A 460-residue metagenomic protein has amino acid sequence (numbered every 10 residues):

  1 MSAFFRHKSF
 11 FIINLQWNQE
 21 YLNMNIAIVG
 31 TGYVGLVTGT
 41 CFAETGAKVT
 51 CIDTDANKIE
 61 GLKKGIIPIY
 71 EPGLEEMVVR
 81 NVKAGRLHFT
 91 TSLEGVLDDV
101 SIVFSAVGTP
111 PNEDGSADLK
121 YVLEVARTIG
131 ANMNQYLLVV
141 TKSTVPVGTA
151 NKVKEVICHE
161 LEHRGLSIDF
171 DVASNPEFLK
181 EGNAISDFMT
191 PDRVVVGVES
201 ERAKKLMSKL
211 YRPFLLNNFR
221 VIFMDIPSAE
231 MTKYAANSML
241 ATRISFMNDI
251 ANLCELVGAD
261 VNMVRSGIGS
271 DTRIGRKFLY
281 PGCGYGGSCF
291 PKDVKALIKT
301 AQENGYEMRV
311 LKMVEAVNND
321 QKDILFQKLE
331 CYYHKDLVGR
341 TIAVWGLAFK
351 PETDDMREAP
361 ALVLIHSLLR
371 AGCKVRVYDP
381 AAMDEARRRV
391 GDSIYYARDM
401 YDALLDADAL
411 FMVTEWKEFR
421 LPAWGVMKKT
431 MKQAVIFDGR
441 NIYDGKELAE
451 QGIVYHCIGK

Functional and structural regions predicted by a protein language model:
F4-F5, F10-F11, Y21: Aromatic (phenylalanine/tyrosine) cluster motif
Y21-K460: Structural/interface elements that position substrates and couple domains in central-metabolism enzymes
